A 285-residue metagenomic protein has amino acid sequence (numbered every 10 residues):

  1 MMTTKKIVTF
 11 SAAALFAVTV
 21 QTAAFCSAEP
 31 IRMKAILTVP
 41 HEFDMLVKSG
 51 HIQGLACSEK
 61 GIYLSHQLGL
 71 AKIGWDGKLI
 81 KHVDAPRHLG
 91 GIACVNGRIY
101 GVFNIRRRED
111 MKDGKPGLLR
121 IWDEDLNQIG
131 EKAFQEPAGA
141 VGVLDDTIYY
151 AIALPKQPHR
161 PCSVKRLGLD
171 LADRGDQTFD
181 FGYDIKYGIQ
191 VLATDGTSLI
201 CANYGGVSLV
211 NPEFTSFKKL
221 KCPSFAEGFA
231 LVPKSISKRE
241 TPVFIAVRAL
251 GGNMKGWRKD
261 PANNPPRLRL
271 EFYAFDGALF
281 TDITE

Functional and structural regions predicted by a protein language model:
K34-L46, D76-V83, L126-K132, D173-Y183 (+1 more regions): A short beta-strand motif characteristic of beta-propeller blades
P40-L68, H88-G91: Beta-strand-rich domains and repeat architectures in extracellular enzymes and scaffolds, especially beta-propellers
S49-G54, P86-N96, A133-D145, D184-A193 (+1 more regions): Repeated scaffold domains used in trafficking and secretory/extracellular systems, primarily beta-propellers
G61-L64, I99-Y100, I148-Y150, S198-C201 (+1 more regions): Conserved beta-propeller blade signature
L64-S65, R108-G117, P155-C162, M254-P266: Short, solvent-exposed loop/turn segments at conserved positions within beta-propeller repeat blades
L68, I105-R107, L154-K156, G205 (+1 more regions): Residue-level signature of beta-propeller blades and closely related beta-rich strand-turn architectures in secreted
G77-E109, G114-G117: Blade-loop segments of beta-propeller domains
F181-P212: Loop/turn-rich, solvent-exposed surfaces of beta-rich toroidal or solenoidal domains
